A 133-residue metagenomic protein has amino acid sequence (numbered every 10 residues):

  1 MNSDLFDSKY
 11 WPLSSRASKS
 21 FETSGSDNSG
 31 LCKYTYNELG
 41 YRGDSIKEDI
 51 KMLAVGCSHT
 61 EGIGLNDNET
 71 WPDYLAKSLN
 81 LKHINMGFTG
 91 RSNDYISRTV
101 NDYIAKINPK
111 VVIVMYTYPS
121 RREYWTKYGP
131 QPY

Functional and structural regions predicted by a protein language model:
M1-L53, K106-K110, M115-Y133: N-terminal secretory targeting modules
T35-I104: Serine-esterase "nucleophile elbow" of acetyl-processing enzymes
